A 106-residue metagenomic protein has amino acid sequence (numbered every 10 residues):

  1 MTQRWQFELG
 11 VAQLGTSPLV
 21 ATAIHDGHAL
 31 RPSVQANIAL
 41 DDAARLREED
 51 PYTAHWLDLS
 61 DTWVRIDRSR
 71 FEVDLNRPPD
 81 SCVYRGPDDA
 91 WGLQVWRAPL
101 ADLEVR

Functional and structural regions predicted by a protein language model:
M1-R106: N-terminal catalytic or cofactor-binding beta/alpha core of small enzyme domains
